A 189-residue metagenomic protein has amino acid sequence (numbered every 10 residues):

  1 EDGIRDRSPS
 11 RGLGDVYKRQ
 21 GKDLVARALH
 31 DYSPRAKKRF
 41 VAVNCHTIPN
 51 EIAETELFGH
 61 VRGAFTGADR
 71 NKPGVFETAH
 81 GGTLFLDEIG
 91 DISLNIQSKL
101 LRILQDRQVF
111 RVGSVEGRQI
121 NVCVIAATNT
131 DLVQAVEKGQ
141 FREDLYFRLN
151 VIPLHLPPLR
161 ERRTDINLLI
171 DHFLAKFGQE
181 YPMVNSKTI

Functional and structural regions predicted by a protein language model:
E1-Y17: Single conserved hydrophobic/aromatic residue that forms the stacking wall/gate of nucleotide- or nucleobase-binding
G14-T66, E77-S93, P158-R163, Y181: Conserved post-Walker A coupling segment in P-loop NTPases
V25, I52-E56, V61-A64, N71-V75 (+11 more regions): Helical "lid/switch" subdomain of P-loop NTPase nucleotide-binding domains
A26, A79, A126-A127, I170: Small-residue (primarily alanine) positions within well-ordered alpha-helices, especially packing/interaction faces
S33-K38, G113-C123, D131-I189: Nucleotide-binding/hydrolysis machinery
E51, T78, I103, A126 (+1 more regions): Conserved catalytic core of Hanks-type protein kinase domains
H80-T83, N121-I125: Loop/turn-to-beta-strand initiation segments
